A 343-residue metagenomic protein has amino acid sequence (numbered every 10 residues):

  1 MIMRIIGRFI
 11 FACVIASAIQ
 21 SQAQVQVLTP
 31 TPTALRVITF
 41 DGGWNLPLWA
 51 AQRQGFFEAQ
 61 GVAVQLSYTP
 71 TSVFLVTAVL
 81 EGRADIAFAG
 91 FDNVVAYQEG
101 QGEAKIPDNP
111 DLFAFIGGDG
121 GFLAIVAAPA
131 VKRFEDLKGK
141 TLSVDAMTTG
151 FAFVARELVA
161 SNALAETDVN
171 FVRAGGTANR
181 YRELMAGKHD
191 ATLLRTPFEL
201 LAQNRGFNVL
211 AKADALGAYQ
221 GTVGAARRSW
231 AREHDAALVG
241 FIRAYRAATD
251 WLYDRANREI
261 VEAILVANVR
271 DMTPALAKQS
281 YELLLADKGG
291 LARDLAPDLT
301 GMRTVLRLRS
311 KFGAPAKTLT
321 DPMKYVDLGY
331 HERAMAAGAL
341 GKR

Functional and structural regions predicted by a protein language model:
M1-I5: N-terminal secretory signal peptides that target proteins for export/translocation
G7-A18: Bacterial N-terminal signal peptides
I19-A23: Sec/Tat signal peptide C-region and signal peptidase I cleavage site
V25-E166, N170-G175, R180-E183, D190-T196 (+2 more regions): Short, glycine-/small- and polar/acidic-enriched structural segments that line small-molecule recognition paths
R83-A87, M185-K188, L284-L299, E332-A339: Short amphipathic alpha-helical segments at helix boundaries and their inter-helical linkers
D92-N93, Q101-G102, F171, A178-D271: Pocket-lining segment of extracytoplasmic ligand-binding domains
R232-T318: Secondary-structure end/capping motifs
R303-R343: Conserved C-terminal helix/tail region of periplasmic/extracytoplasmic solute-binding proteins
